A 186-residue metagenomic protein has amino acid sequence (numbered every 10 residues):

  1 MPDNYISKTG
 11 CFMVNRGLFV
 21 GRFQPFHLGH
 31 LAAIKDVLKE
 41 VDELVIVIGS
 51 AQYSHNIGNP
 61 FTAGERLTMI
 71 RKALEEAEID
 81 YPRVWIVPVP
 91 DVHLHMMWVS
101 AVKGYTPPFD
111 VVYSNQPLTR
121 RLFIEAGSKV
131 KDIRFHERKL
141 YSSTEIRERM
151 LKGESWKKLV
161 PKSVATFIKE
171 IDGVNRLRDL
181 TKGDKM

Functional and structural regions predicted by a protein language model:
P2-M186: Nucleotidyltransferase catalytic core that binds NTPs
